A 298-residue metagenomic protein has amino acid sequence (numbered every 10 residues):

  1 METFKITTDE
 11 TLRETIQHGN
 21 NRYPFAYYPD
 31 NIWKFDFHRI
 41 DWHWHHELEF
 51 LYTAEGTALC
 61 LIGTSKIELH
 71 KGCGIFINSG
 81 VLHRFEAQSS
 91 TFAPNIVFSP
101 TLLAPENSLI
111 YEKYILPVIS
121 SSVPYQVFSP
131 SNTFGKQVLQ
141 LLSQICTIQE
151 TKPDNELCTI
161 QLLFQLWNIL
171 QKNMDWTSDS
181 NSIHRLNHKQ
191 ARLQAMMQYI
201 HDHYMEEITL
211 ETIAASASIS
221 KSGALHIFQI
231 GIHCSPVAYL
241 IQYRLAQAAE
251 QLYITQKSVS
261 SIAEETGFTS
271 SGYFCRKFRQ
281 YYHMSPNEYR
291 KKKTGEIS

Functional and structural regions predicted by a protein language model:
M1-H70, A87, E112, Q126 (+2 more regions): Generic protein-terminus/edge-of-domain signal
E2-N31, S79-T147, K172-T177: A hydrophobic/aromatic-rich effector-binding and dimerization subdomain of bacterial HTH-type transcriptional regulators
L69-L82: Conserved metal-binding segment of the jelly-roll/cupin
G72, G223-F228, Y273-F274, F278: Short hydrophobic/aromatic patch on the recognition helix
S79, P236, S285-P286: Proline-centered helix-kink/hinge sites
P124-G135, I148-E206, L210-T212, S216-A217 (+1 more regions): Short, Lys/Arg-enriched, Trp-marked, Pro/Gly-tolerant hinge/linker segments that flank
Q194, Q198, D202, E207-I219 (+2 more regions): Terminal helix-turn-helix DNA-binding modules in bacterial transcription factors
